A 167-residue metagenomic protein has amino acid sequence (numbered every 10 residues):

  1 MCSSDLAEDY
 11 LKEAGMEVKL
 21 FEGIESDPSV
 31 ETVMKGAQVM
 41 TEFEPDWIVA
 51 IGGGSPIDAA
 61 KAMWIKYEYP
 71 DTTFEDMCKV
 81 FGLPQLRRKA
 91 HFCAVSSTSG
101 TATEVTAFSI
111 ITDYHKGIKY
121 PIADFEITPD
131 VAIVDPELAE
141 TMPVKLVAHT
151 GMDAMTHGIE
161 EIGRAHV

Functional and structural regions predicted by a protein language model:
M1-S3, H166: Short, small-residue-biased leader/transition segments that mark boundaries at the very start of proteins
S4-W47: ATP/NTP phosphate-donor binding region
D5, A60-M63, T103-F108, V144-K145: Short acidic, glycine/serine/threonine-rich loops at helix termini
M16, F43-W47, A59-A60, L86-V95 (+4 more regions): Short coil/turn connectors at secondary-structure junctions
V30-V33, S55-A60, T101-V105: Short glycine/serine/threonine-rich phosphate/pyrophosphate-binding segments that cradle anionic phosphate groups
M40-F81, K89-S97: A short, small-residue-rich loop immediately preceding and capping a beta-strand
F108-R164: Carboxylate- and glycine-rich phosphate/diphosphate-binding segment that chelates Mg2+/Mn2+
